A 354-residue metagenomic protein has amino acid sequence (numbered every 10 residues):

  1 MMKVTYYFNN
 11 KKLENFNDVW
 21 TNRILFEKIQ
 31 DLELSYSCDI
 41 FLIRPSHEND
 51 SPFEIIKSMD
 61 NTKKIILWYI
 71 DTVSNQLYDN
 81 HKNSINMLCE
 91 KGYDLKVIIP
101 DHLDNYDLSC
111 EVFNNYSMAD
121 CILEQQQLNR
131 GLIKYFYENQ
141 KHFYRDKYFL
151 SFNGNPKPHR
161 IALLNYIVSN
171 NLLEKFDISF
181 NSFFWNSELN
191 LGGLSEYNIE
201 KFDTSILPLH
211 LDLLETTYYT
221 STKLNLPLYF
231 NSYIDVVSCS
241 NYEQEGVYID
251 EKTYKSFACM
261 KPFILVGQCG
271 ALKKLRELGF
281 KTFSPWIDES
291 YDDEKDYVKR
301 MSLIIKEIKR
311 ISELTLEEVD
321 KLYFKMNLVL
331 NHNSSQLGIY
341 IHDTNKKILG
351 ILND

Functional and structural regions predicted by a protein language model:
M2-V237, E243-A258, F263-D354: Pol beta-like nucleotidyltransferase catalytic core
